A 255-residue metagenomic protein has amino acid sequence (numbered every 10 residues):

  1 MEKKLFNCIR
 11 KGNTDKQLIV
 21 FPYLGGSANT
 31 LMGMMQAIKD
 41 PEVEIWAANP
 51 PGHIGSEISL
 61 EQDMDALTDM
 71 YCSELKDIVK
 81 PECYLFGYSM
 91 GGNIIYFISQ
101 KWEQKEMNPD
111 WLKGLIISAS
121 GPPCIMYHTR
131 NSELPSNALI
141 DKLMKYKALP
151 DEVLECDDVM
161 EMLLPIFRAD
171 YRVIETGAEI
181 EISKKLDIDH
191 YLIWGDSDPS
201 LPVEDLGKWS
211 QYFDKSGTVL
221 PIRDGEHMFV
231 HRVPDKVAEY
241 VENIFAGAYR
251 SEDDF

Functional and structural regions predicted by a protein language model:
M1-F86, N93-F255: Domain-scale detector for complete catalytic domains at protein termini or as standalone homologs
